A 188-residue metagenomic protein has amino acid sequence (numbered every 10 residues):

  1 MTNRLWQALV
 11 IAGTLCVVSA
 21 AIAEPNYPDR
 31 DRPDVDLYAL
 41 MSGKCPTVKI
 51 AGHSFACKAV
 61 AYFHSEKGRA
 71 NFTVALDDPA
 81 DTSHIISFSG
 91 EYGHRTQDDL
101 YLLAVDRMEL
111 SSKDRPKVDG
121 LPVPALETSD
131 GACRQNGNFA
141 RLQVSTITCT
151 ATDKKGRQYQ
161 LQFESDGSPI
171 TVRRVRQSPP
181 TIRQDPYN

Functional and structural regions predicted by a protein language model:
M1-L9: Bacterial N-terminal signal peptides that target proteins for export
A8-V17: Bacterial N-terminal signal peptides
S19-A23: Sec/Tat signal peptide C-region and signal peptidase I cleavage site
E24-L102: An ectodomain-focused feature that recognizes extracytoplasmic/extracellular
Y92-L103, G137-L142, G167-P179: Short, surface-exposed linear segments at secondary-structure transitions and domain or protein termini
L100-K113, R174-N188: Short, surface-exposed secondary-structure junctions/capping segments
L103-L161: Acidic, glycine-rich flexible loop segments
D130, T146-Y187: Edge beta-strand at a domain terminus
